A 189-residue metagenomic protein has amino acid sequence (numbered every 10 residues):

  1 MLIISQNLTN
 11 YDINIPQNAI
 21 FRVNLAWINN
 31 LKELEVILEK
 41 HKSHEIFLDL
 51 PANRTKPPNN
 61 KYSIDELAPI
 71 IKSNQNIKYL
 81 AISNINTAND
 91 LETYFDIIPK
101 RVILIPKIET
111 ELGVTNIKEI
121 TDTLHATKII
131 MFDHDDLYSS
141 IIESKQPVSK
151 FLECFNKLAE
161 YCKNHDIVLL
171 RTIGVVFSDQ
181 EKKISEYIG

Functional and structural regions predicted by a protein language model:
M1-G189: Expand to "…catalyze enediolate/carbanion chemistry for C-C bond making/breaking, isomerization, decarboxylation
